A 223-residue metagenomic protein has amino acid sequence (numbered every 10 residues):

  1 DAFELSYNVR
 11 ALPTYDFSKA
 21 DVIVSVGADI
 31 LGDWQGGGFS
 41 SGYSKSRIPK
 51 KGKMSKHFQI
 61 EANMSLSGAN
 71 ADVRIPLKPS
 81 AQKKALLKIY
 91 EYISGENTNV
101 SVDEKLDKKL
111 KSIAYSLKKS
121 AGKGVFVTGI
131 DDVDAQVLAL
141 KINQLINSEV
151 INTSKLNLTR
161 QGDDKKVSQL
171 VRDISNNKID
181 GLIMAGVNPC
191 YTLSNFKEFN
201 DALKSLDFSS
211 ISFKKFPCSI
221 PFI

Functional and structural regions predicted by a protein language model:
D1-I223: Cofactor-pocket helix-loop regions in the catalytic cores of large enzyme subunits
